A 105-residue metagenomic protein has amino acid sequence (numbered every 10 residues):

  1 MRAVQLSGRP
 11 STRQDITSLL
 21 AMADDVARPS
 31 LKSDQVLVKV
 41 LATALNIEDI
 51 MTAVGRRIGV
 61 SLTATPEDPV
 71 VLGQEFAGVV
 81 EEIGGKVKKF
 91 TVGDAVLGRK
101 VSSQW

Functional and structural regions predicted by a protein language model:
M1, D34, E48: Change "...and in nucleic-acid phosphodiester-cleaving endonucleases..." to "...and in nucleic-acid processing enzymes
M1-P10: Eukaryotic N-terminal low-complexity, Ser/Thr- and Lys/Arg-rich leader segments that predominantly function as
L6, A53, E81-E82: Short beta-strand-to-turn element immediately C-terminal to the catalytic PLP-Schiff-base lysine in fold type I
S11-D15, V87-K89: Short, solvent-exposed loop/turn segments that connect beta-strands within catalytic domains and beta-strand-rich
S11-T12, N46-E48: Residue-level signal for secondary-structure boundary sites
Q14-A27: Short glycine/threonine/proline-enriched tight-turn/helix- or strand-capping micro-motif at secondary-structure
A27-L45, R57-W105: Glycine-rich beta-strand-centered segment in the early N-terminal region that forms part of a ligand/cofactor-binding
E48-V54: Cytochrome P450 core scaffold surrounding the K-helix E-X-X-R motif and the conserved "meander" helix-loop region
